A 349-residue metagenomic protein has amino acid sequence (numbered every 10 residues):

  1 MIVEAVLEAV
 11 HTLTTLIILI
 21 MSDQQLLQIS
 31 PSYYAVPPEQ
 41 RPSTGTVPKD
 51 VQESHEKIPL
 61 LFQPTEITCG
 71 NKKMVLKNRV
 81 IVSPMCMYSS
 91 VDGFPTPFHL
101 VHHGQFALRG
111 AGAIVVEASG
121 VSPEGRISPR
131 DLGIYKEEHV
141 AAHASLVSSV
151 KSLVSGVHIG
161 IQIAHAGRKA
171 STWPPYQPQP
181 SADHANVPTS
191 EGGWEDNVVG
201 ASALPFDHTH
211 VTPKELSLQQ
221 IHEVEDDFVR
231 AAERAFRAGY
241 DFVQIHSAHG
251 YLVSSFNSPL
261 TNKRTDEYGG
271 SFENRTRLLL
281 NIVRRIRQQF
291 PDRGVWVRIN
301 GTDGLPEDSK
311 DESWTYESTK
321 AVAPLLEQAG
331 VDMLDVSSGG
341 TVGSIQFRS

Functional and structural regions predicted by a protein language model:
M1-I20: N-terminal amphipathic/basic-hydrophobic helices that include classical n-h-c signal peptides and signal-anchor
V6, I20-S349: Flavin-dependent oxidoreductase catalytic cores
